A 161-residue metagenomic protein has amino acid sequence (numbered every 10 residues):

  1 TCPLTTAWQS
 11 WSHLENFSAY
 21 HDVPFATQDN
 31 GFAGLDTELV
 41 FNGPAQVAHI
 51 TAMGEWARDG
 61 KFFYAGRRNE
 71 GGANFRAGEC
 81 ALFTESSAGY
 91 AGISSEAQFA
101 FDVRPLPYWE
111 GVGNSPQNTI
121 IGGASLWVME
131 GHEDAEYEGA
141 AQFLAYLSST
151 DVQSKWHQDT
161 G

Functional and structural regions predicted by a protein language model:
T1, H13-N16, G72-A73, G89-E96 (+1 more regions): Pocket-flanking alpha-helical
T1-E38, C80: Extracytoplasmic/periplasmic solute-binding protein
C2, A77-S86, F99: Alpha-to-beta junction loops
A7-Q9, S86-S87, L106-Y108, G131: Active-site-proximal beta-strand/loop segments in catalytic clefts of secreted hydrolases
S18, G31-A65: Glycine-centered hinge/linker elements that transmit conformational signals in sensory and ligand-binding systems
W56, S95-T160: Extracytoplasmic/periplasmic substrate-recognition and gating elements
F63-A77: Short helix-initiation/N-cap motifs at beta->coil->alpha
R68, E85-Y90, P105-P107, G122-A124: Beta->alpha turn/N-cap motifs
